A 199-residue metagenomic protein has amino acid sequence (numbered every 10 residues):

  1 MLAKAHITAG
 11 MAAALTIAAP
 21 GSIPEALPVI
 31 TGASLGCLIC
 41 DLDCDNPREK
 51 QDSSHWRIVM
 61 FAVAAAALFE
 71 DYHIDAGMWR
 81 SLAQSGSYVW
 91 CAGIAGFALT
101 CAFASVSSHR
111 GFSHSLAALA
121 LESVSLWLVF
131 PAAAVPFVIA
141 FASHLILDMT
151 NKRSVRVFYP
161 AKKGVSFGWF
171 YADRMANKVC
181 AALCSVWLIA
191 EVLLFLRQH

Functional and structural regions predicted by a protein language model:
M1-H199: N-terminal membrane-targeting hydrophobic helices
